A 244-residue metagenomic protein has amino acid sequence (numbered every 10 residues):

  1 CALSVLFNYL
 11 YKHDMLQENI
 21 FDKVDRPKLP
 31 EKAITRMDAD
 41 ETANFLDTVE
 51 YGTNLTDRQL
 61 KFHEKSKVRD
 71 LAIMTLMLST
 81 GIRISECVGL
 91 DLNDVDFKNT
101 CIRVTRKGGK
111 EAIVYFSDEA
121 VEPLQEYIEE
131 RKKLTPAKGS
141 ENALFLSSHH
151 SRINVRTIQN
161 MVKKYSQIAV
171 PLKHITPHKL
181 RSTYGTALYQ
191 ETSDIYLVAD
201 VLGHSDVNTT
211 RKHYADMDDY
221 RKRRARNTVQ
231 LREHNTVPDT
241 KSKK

Functional and structural regions predicted by a protein language model:
C1-K244: Conserved catalytic core of the tyrosine transesterase superfamily
